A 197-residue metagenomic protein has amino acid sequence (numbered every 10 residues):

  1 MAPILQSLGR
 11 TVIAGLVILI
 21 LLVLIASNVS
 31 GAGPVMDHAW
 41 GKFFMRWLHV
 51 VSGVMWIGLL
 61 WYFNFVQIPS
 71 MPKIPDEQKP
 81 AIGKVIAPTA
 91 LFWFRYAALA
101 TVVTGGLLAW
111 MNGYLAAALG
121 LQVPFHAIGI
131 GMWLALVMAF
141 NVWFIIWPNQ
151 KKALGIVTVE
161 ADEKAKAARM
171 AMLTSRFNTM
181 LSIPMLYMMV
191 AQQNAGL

Functional and structural regions predicted by a protein language model:
M1-L197: Polytopic transmembrane helical bundles with strong interfacial aromatic enrichment
